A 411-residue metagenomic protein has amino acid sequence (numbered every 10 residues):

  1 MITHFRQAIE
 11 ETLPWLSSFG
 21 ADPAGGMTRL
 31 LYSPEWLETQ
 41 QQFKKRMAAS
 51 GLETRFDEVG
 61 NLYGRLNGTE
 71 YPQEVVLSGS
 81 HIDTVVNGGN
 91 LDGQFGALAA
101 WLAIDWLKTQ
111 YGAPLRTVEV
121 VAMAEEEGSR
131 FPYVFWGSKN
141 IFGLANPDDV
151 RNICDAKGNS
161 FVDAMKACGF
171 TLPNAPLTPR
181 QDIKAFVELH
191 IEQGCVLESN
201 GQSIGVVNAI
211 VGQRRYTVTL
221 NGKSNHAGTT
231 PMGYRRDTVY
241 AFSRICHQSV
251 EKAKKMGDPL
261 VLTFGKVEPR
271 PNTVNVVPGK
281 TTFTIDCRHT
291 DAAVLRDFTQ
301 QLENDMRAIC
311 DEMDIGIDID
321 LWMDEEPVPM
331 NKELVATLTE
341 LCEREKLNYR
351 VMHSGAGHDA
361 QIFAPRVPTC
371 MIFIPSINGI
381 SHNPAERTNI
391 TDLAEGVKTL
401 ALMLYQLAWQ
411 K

Functional and structural regions predicted by a protein language model:
I2-S33, A124, H382: N-terminal capping segment at the start of a domain
I9, W15, D22, G79-S80 (+2 more regions): Zn-dependent metallopeptidase/amidohydrolase metal-coordination segment
A21-N67: A non-catalytic alpha/beta surface segment that caps or lines the substrate-entry region of metallo-dependent hydrolase
R29-Y32, T263-N272, T284-T290, G316-V335 (+1 more regions): A short beta-alpha structural unit
E38, I210, H226, T230-M256 (+2 more regions): His/Asp/Glu-rich mid-to-C-terminal helical/loop segments that flank catalytic regions of hydrolases
K44-A48, E53, Y63-A164, E395: Active-site metal-coordination/substrate-binding segment of hydrolases, especially metallo-dependent peptidases
S78, G88-E127, R214-L220, H226-K252 (+3 more regions): Alpha-helical metal-binding/catalytic segments enriched in His/Glu/Asp
E125-E126, R130-A292: Midchain, well-structured core segments that form catalytic/ion-binding scaffolds
